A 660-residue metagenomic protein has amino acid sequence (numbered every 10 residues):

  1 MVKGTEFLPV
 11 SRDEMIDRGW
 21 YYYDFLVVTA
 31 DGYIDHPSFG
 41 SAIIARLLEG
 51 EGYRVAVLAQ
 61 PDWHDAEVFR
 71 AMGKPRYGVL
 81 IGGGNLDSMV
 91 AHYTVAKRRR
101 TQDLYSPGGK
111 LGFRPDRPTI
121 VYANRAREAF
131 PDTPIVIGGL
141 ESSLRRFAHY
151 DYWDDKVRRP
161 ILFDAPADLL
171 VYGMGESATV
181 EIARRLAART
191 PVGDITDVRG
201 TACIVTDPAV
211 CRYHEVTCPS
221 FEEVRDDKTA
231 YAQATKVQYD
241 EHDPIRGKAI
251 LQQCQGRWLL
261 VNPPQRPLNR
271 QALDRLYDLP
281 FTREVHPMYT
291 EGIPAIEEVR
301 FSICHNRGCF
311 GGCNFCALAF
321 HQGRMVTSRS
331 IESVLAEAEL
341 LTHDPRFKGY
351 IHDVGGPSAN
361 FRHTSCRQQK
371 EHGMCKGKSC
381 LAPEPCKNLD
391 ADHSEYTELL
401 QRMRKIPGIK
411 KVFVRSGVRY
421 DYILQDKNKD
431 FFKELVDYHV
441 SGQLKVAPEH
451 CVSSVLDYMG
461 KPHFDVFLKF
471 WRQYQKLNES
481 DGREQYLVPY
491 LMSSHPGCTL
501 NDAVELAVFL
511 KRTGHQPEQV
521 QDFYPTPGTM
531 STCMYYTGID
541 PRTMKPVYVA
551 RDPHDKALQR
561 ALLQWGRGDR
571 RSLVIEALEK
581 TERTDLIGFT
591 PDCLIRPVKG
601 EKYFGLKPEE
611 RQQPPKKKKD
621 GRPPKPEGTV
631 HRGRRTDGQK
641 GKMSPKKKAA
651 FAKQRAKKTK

Functional and structural regions predicted by a protein language model:
V2-Y22, G32, A232-S302: N-terminal [4Fe-4S]-dependent radical SAM core
V27, I43, L58, D62-W63 (+2 more regions): Conserved SAM/AdoMet-binding glycine-rich loop
V28-D31, Y289-A317, F347-Y350: N-terminal pre-triad scaffold of radical SAM enzymes
G32, G40, A59-C254, N262 (+1 more regions): Glycine-rich beta-alpha loop elements in corrinoid/cobalamin-binding modules across cobalamin-dependent enzymes
H64, G193-H242, G256, Q265-L268 (+6 more regions): Terminal amphipathic helices with adjacent charged low-complexity linkers/tails
D87-A96, L144-R146, E176-E181, V205-V210 (+8 more regions): Flexible glycine/acidic-rich beta-alpha junction loops that bind and position SAM and/or redox cofactors in anaerobic
D168, L276, C309, C313 (+4 more regions): Conserved, mostly hydrophobic/aromatic
H372, K378, L594-K660: Acidic, low-complexity intrinsically disordered tails
